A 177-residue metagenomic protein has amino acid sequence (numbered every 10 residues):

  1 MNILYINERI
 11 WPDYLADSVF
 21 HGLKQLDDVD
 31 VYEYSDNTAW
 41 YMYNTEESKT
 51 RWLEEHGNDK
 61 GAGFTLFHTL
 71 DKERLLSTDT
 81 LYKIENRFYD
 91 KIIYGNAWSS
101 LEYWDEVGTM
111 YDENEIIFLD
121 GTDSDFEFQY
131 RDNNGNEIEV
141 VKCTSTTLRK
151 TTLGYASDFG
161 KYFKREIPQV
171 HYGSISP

Functional and structural regions predicted by a protein language model:
M1-I3: Extreme N-terminal starter segment of soluble prokaryotic enzymes
I6-N7, Y34, L119: Short hydrophobic segments within beta-strands
I6-S18, N96-W98: A short, glycine/small-residue-rich beta-strand->loop->alpha-helix junction that serves as a flexible
V19-V29: A short, Lys/Arg-enriched amphipathic alpha-helix followed by its capping loop at the start of a domain
D27-E47: A short beta-strand-loop structural module common to alpha/beta enzyme folds
Y41-F64: Short, intrinsically disordered low-complexity segments
H56-K83: Glycine-rich, highly charged phosphate/nucleotide-binding loops
N86-P177: Catalytic core of nucleotide-activated saccharide and alditol-phosphate transferases
